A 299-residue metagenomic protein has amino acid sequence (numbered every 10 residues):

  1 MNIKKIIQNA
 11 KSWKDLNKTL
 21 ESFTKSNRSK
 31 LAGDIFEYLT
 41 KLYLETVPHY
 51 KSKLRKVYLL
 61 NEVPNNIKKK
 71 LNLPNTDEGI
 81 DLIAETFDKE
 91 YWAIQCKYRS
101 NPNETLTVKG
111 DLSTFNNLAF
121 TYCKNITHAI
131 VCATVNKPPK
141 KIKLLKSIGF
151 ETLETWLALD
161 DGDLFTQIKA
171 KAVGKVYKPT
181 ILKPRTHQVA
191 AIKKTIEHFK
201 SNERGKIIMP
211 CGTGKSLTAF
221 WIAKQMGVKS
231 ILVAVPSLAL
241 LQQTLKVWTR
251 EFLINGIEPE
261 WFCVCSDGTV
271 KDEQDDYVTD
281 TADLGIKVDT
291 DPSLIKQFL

Functional and structural regions predicted by a protein language model:
I3-E21, N66-N72, N117-P210, L217-K229 (+2 more regions): ATP-dependent helicase/translocase motor core
K30-Y122: Catalytic centers of nucleases
L39, Y43, G110-T114, L144 (+2 more regions): Alpha-helical scaffold elements adjacent to nucleotide-binding pockets in ATP/GTP-utilizing enzyme cores
S52-V57, I254-D272: Conserved RecA-like helicase motor-core motifs
Y91, R204, K229-S230, I257-W261: Residues that mark the start of a beta-strand
A93, I130-C132, V233, C263: Structural beta-sheet core signal
Y98-N101, V135-P138, L238-L240, G268-K271: Conserved nucleotide-binding/hydrolysis micro-motifs of P-loop NTPases
V228-L253, C265-T269: Conserved Walker A/P-loop ATP-binding site and its immediately adjacent core in helicase/helicase-like ATPase domains
